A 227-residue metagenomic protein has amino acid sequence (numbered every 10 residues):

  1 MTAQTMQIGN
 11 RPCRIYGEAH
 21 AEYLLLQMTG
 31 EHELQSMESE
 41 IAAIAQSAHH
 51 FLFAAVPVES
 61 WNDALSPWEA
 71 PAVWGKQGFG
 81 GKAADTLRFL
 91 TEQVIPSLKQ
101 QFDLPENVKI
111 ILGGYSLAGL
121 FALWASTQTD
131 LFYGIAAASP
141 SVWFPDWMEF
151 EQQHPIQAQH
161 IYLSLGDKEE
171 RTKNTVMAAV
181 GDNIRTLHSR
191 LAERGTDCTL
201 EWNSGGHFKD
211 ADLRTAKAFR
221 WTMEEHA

Functional and structural regions predicted by a protein language model:
M1-E18: N-terminal cap/lid segment of alpha/beta-hydrolase-fold proteins
G9-P12, A21-D103: Serine-hydrolase catalytic machinery in alpha/beta-hydrolase-like enzymes
I41-A42, A125-S126, H188: A conserved amphipathic alpha-helix that caps or lines the catalytic cleft of carbohydrate- and lipid-modifying enzymes
V56-S60, P140, G205: Active-site loop/turn elements of alpha/beta-hydrolase fold enzymes, especially the short glycine-/histidine-rich
G113-A118, A122: Gly/Ala-rich beta-loop-alpha elbow adjacent to hydrolase catalytic centers
W124-G134: Conserved hydrolase catalytic core segment
A136-A138: A short, hydrophobic beta-strand element of the alpha/beta-hydrolase
V142-T222: The feature captures the conserved acid-bearing segment of alpha/beta-hydrolase catalytic domains
